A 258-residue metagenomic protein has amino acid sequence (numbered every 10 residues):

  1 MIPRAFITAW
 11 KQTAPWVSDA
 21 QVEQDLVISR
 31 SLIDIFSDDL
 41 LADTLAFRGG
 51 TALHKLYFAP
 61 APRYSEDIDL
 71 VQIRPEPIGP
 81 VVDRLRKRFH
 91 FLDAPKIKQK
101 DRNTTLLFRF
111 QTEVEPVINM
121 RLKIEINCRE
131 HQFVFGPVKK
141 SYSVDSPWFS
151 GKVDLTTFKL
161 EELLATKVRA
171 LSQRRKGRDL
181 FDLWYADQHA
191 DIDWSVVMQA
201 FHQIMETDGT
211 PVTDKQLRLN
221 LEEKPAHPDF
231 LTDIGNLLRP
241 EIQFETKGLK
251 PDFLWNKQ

Functional and structural regions predicted by a protein language model:
M1-L45, L56-P62, I68, Q72-Q258: Structured mid-to-C-terminal alpha-helical surface segments
F47-A52: Glycine-rich beta-strand-to-loop/alpha-helix junction loops that act as flexible
